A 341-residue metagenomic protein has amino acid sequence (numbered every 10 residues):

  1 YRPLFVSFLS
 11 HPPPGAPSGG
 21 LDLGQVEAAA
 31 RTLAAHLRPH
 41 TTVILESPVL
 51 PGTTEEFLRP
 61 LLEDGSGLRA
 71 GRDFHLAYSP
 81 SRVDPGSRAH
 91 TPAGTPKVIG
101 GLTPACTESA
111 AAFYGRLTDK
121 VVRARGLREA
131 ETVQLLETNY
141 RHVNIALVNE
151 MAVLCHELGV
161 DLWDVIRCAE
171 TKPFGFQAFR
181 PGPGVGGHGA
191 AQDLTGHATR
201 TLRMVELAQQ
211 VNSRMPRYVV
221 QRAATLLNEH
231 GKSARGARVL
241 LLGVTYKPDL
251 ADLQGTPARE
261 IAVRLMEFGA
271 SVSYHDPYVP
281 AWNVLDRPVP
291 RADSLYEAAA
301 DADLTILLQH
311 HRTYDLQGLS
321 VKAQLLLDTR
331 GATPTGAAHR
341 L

Functional and structural regions predicted by a protein language model:
Y1-R2: Short, exposed "boundary/linker" segments that immediately precede the start of a downstream structural module
F5-L341: Structural/interface elements that position substrates and couple domains in central-metabolism enzymes
